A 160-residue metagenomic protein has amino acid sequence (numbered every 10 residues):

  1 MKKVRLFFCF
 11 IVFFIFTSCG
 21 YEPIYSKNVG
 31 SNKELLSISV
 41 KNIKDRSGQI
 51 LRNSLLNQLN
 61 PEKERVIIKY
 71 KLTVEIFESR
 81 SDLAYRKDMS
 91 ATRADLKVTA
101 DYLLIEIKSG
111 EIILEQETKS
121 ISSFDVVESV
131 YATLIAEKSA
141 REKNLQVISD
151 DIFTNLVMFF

Functional and structural regions predicted by a protein language model:
M1-F8: Bacterial N-terminal signal peptides that target proteins for export
I15-S18: C-terminal motif of bacterial Sec signal peptides marking the signal peptidase cleavage site
G20-E22: Bacterial signal peptide processing site
N28-R46: Post-signal peptide N-terminal segment of mature Sec-exported envelope proteins
I43-L56: Short extracytoplasmic
L56-N57, E62-I68, T73-E117, I121-E142 (+2 more regions): Surface-exposed short loop/turn segments
N155-F160: Amphipathic, coiled-coil-like alpha-helical scaffolding segments used for oligomerization/assembly
